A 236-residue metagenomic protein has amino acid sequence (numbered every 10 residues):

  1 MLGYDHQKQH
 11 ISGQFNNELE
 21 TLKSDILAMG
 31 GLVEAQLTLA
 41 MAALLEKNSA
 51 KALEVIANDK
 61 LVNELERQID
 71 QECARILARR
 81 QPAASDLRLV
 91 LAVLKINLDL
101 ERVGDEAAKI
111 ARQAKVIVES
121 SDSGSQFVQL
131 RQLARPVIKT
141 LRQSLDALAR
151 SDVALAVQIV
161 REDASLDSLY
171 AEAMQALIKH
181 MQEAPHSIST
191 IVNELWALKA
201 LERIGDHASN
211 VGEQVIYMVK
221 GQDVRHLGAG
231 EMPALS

Functional and structural regions predicted by a protein language model:
M1-S236: Cytosolic, long alpha-helical scaffolding segments
